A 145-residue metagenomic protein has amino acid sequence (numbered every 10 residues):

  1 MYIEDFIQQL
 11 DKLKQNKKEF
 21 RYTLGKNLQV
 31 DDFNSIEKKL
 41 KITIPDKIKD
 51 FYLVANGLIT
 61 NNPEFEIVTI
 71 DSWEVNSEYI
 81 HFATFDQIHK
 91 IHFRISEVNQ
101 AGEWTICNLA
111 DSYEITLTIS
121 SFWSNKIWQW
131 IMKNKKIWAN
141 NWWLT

Functional and structural regions predicted by a protein language model:
M1-E103: A surface-exposed partner-binding patch
K41, W138, W142-W143: Residue-level detector of ambiguous/recoded residues and nearby low-confidence sequence context
K90-F93, T116-T118, K126-I127, N140-N141: Short helix/loop capping segments that flank catalytic or ligand/cofactor-binding pockets
W104-N134: Compact, glycine/acidic-enriched structural inserts
M132, L144-T145: Selected N-terminal structured segments and early membrane-anchoring regions
